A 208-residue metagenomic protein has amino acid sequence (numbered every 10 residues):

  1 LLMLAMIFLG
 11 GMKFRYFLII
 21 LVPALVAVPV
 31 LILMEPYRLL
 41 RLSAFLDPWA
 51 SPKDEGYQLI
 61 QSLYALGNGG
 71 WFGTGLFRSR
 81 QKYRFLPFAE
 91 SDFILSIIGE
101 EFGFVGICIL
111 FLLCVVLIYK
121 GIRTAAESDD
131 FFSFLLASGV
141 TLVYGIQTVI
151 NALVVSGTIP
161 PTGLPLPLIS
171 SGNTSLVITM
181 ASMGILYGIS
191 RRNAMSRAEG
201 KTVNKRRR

Functional and structural regions predicted by a protein language model:
L1-A5, V22-V30, V105-V116, S138 (+4 more regions): Lipid-exposed faces of alpha-helical membrane segments in multi-pass integral membrane proteins
L1-Y37, R123-D129, L186-V203: Alpha-helical transmembrane bundle and helix-membrane interface signal in multi-pass integral membrane proteins
L9, D47-A50, G67, G99 (+4 more regions): Signal for well-folded cores of large energy- and translation-related assemblies
K13-F14, P52, L168-I169: Interfacial loop-to-helix junctions that mark the boundaries of transmembrane helices in multi-pass membrane
Y16-C108, S128-L136: Hydrophobic, glycine- and aromatic-enriched re-entrant/interface helices and adjoining loop segments
E35-L39, V115-I118, I122, L142 (+2 more regions): Alpha-helical transmembrane segments of polytopic integral membrane proteins, especially the permease/helical cores
R123-G163, I169: Loop-to-helix entry and N-terminal half of a specific, functionally important transmembrane alpha helix in multi-pass
V149-R208: A juxtamembrane structural motif centered on a specific transmembrane helix
